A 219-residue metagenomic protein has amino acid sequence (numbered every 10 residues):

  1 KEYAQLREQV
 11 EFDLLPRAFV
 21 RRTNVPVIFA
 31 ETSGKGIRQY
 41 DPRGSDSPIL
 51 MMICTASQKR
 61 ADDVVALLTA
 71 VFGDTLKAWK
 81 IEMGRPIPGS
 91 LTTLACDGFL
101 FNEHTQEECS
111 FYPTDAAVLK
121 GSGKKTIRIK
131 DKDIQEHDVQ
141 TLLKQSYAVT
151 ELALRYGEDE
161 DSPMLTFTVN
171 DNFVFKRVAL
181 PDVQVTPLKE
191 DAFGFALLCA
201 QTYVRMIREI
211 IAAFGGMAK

Functional and structural regions predicted by a protein language model:
K1-K219: Intrinsically disordered, low-complexity, charge-rich terminal extensions of nucleic-acid-associated complexes
